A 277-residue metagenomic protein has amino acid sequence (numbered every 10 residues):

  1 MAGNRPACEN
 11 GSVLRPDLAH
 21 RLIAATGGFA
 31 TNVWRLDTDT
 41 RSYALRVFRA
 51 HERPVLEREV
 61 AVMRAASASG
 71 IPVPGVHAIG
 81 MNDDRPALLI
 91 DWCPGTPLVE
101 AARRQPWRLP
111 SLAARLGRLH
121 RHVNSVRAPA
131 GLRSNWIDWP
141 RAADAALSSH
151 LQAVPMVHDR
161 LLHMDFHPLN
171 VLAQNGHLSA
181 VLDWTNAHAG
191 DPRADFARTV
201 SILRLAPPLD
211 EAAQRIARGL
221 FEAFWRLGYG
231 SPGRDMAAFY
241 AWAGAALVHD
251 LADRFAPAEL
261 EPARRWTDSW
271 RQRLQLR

Functional and structural regions predicted by a protein language model:
R5-R15, H122-P168, L172-H177, A258-L274: An alpha-helical support segment within catalytic cores of ATP-dependent transferases
R15-I23: Conserved N-terminal boundary motif of the eukaryotic protein kinase catalytic domain
I23-G131, L151, M156: ATP-binding pocket architecture of kinase catalytic cores
T31, D191, R198-R277: Helix-rich C-terminal or lid/interface subdomains of diverse kinases
N32-T38, V76, H150-A194: Active-site acidic catalytic loop and adjacent metal/ATP-binding pocket of ATP-dependent phosphoryl transfer enzymes
S42, S179, R204: Short, mixed charged/polar active-site loops that provide acid/base catalysis or chelate metal/phosphate cofactors
L56-E59, R193, L260: Conserved strand-to-helix beginnings and helix N-cap segments that scaffold or border functional pockets
S67, A102, L182-T185, R193 (+1 more regions): Short, flexible helix/strand-to-coil boundary loops that buttress conserved ligand/catalytic motifs in alpha/beta
